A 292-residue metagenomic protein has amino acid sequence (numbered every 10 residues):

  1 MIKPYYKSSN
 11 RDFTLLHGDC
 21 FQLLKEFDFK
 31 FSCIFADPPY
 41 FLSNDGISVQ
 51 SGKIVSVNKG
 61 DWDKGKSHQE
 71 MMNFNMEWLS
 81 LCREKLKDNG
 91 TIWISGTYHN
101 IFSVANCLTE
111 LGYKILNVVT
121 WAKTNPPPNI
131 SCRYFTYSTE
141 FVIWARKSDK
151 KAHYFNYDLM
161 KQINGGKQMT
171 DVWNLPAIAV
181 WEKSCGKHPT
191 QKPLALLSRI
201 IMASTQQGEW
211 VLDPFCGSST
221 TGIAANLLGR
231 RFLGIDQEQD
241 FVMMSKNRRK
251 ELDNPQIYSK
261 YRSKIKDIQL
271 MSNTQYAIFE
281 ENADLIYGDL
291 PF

Functional and structural regions predicted by a protein language model:
M1-M244, Y287-F292: Core catalytic lobe of class I
I2-L24, K246-Y287: S-adenosyl-L-methionine
